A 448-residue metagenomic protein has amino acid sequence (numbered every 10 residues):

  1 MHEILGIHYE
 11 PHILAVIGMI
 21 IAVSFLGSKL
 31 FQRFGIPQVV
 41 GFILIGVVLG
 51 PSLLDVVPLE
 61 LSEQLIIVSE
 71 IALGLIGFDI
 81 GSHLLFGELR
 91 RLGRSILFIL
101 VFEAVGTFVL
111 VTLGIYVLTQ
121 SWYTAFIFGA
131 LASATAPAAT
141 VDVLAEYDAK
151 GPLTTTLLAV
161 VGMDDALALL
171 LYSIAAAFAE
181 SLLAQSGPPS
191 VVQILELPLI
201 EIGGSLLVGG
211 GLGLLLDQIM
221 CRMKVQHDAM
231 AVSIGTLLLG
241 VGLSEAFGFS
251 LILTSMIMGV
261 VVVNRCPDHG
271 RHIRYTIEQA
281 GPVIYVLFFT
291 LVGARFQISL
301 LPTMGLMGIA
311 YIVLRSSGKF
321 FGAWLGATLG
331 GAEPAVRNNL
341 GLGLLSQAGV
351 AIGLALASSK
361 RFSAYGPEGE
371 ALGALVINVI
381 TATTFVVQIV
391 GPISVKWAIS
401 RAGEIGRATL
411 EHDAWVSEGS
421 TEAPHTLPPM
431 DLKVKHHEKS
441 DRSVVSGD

Functional and structural regions predicted by a protein language model:
M1-D448: Transmembrane helical cores of multi-pass secondary ion antiporters/exchangers
